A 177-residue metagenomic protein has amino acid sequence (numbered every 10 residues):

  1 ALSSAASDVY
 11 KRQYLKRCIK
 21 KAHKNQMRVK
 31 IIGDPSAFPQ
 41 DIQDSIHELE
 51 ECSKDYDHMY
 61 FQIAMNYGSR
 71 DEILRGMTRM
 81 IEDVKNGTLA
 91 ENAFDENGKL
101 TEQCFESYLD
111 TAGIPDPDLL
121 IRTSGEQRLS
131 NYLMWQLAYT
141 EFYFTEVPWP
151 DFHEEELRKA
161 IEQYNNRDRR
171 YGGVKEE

Functional and structural regions predicted by a protein language model:
A1-A6, Y10: Single conserved hydrophobic/aromatic residue that forms the stacking wall/gate of nucleotide- or nucleobase-binding
A5, R17, K159: Short Gly/charged-rich anion-binding patches and loops
K11-R12, E102: A conditional alpha-helix N-cap/helix-loop micro-motif detector
R12-R28: A glycine-rich helix N-cap at a beta->alpha junction
H23-I31, S53-H58: Acidic/polar active-site rim loop that often engages polyanionic ligands
V29-Q40: An anionic oxygen-ligand recognition environment, strongly enriched in 2H phosphoesterase
Q40-Y171, E176-E177: Active-site cores that bind ATP or allylic diphosphates and position pyrophosphate for catalysis
